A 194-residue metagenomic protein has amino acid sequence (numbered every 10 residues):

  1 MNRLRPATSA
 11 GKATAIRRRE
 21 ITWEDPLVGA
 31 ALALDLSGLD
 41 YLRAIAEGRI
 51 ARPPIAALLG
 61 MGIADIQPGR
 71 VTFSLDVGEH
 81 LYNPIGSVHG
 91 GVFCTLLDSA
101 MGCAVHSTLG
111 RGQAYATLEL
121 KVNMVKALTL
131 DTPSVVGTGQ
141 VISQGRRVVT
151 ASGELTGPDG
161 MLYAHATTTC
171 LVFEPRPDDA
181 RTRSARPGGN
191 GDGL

Functional and structural regions predicted by a protein language model:
M1-L194: Terminal targeting signals and extreme-terminal segments of soluble enzymes
